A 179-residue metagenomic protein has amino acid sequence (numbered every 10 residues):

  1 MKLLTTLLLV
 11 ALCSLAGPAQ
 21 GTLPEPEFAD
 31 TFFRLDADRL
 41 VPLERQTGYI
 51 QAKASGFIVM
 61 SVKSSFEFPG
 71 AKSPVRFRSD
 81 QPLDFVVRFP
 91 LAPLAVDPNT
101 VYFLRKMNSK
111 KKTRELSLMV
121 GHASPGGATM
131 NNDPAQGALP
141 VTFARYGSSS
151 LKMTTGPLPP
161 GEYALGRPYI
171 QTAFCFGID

Functional and structural regions predicted by a protein language model:
M1-L4: Positively charged n-region of N-terminal signal peptides that target proteins for export
T6-S14: Bacterial N-terminal signal peptides
Q20-A128, R167-D179: Primarily secretory-pathway and cell-envelope proteins
R78-D80, A144-Y146, G156-L158: Surface-exposed coil/turn segments at beta-strand junctions on protein surfaces, enriched
V120-S148: Extended, solvent-exposed segments with strong compositional bias
S150-K152: Short, surface-exposed beta-strand/beta-hairpin micro-motifs centered on an aromatic residue
T154-A164: A glycine-anchored, Pro-Gly-centered beta-turn/N-cap motif
